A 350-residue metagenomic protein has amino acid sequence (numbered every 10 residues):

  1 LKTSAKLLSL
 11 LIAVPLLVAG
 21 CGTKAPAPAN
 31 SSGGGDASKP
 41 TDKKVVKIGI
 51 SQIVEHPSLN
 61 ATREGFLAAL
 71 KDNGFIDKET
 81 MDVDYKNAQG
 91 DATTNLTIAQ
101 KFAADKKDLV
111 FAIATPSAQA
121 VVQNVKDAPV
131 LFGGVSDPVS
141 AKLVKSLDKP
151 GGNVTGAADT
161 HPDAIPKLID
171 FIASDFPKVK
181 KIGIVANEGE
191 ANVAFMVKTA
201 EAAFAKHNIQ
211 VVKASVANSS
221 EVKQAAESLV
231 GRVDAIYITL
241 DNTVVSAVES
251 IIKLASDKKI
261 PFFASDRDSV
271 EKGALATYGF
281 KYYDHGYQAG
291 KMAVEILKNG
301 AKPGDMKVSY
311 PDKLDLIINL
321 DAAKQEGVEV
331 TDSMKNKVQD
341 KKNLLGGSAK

Functional and structural regions predicted by a protein language model:
L1-K47, D72, S348-K350: Short, low-complexity disordered leader/linker segments with a strong preference for bacterial N-terminal type II
A25-I48, I76-T80, P150, A173-K180 (+2 more regions): Immediate post-signal peptide segment of exported/extracytoplasmic ligand-binding proteins
D42-L67, N73, D84-T93, G189-V193 (+2 more regions): Extracytoplasmic "Venus flytrap"
I48, F66, T155-H207, M306-A322: An alpha-beta-alpha
D82-A104, S215-L229: Structural motif
Q89-D148, D241-S256, I260: Beta-alpha junction/loop-to-helix N-cap segments that form part of ligand/metal-binding clefts
P138-K181, K281-A301: Hydrophobic alpha-helical segments within soluble ligand-binding/sensing domains
E295-K350: Hinge/cleft segment of the Venus flytrap/periplasmic-binding protein
